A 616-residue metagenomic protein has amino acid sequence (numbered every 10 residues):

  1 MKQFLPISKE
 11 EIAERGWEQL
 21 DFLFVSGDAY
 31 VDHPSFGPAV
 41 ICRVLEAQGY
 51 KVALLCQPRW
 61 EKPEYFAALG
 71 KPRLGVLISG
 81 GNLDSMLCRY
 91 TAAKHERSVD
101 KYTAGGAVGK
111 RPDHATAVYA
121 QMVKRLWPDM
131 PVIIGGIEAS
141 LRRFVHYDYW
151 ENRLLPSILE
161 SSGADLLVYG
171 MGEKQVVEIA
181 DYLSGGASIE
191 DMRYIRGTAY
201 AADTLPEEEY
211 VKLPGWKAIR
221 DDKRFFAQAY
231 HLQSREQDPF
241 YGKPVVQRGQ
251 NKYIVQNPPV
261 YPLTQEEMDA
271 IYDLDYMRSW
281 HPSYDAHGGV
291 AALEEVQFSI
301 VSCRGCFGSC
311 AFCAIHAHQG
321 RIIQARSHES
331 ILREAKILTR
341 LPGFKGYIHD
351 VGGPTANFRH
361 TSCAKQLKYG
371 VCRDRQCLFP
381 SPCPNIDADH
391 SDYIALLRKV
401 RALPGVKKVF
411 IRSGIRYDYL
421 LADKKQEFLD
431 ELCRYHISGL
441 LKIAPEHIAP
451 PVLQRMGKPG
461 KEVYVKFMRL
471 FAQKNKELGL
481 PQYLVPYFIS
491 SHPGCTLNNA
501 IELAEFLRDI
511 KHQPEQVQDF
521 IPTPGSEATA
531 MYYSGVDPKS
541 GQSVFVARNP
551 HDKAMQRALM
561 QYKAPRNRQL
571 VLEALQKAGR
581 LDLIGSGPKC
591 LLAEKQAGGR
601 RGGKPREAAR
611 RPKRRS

Functional and structural regions predicted by a protein language model:
M1-Q19, A29, H231-S299: N-terminal [4Fe-4S]-dependent radical SAM core
F24, V40, L55, R59-W60 (+2 more regions): Conserved SAM/AdoMet-binding glycine-rich loop
V25-D28, H287-A314, Y347: N-terminal pre-triad scaffold of radical SAM enzymes
G37, C56-G249, Q256-N257, Y261: Glycine-rich beta-alpha loop elements in corrinoid/cobalamin-binding modules across cobalamin-dependent enzymes
E61, E190-Q237, N251, V260-L263 (+7 more regions): Terminal amphipathic helices with adjacent charged low-complexity linkers/tails
D84-A93, L141-R143, E173-E178, D203-P206 (+6 more regions): Flexible glycine/acidic-rich beta-alpha junction loops that bind and position SAM and/or redox cofactors in anaerobic
D165, I271, C306, C310 (+4 more regions): Conserved, mostly hydrophobic/aromatic
C372-R375, A593-S616: Acidic, low-complexity intrinsically disordered tails
